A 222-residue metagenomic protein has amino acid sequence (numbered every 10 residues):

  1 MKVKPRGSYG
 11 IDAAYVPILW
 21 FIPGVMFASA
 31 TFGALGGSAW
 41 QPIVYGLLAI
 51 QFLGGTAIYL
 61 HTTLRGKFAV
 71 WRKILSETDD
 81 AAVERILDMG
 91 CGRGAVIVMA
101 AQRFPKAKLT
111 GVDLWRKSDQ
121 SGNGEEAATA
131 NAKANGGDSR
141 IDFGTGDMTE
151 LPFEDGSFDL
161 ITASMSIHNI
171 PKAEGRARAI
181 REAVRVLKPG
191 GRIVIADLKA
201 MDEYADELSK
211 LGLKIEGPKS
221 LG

Functional and structural regions predicted by a protein language model:
S8-L19, A49-L75: Class I SAM-dependent methyltransferase Rossmann-like catalytic core, especially the SAM/SAH-binding loop
A81-E84, G146-I161: A short acidic, Gly/Pro-enriched loop at the edge of an enzyme's catalytic core that lines a small-molecule cofactor
A82-G92, T110: Conserved class I S-adenosyl-L-methionine
R93-P105: Conserved SAM-binding loop of SAM-dependent methyltransferases across substrates and taxa, primarily the Class I
F104, I170-P171, L187-P189: Helix-to-beta-strand junctions that scaffold the AdoMet/dcAdoMet cofactor pocket in Class I SAM-dependent enzymes
G137-M148: Conserved SAM-binding strand-loop segment of SAM-dependent methyltransferases
R176-P189: A short glycine-rich, Lys/Arg-flanked "PGG" loop and its adjoining helix->strand segment in the class I
G190-D197: Conserved beta-strand signature within the Rossmann-like core of class I S-adenosyl-L-methionine
